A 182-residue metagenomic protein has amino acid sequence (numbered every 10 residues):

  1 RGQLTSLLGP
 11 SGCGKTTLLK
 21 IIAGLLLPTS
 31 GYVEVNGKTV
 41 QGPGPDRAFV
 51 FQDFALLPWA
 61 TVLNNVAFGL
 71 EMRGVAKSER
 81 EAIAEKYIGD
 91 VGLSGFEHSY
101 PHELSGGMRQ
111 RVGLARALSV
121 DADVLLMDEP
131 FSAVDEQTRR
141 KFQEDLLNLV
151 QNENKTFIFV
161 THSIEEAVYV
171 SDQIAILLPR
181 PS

Functional and structural regions predicted by a protein language model:
L8-P10: The feature captures the beta-strand-to-loop junction immediately N-terminal to the Walker
A23: Helix-to-loop junction immediately C-terminal to a conserved catalytic motif
G31-P43: Conserved ABC transporter NBD signature motif
A60-A67: Short coil-to-helix segment of the ABC ATPase nucleotide-binding domain corresponding to the Q-loop/switch region
A67, E71, A76-F96, N148: Conserved ABC ATPase "signature" region
Y100-L104, M108: Conserved ABC ATPase signature
L114: Hydrophobic anchor residue at the start of the ABC signature
S119-D123: A short, proline-enriched helix->beta-strand linker immediately N-terminal to the Walker B motif in ABC-type P-loop
